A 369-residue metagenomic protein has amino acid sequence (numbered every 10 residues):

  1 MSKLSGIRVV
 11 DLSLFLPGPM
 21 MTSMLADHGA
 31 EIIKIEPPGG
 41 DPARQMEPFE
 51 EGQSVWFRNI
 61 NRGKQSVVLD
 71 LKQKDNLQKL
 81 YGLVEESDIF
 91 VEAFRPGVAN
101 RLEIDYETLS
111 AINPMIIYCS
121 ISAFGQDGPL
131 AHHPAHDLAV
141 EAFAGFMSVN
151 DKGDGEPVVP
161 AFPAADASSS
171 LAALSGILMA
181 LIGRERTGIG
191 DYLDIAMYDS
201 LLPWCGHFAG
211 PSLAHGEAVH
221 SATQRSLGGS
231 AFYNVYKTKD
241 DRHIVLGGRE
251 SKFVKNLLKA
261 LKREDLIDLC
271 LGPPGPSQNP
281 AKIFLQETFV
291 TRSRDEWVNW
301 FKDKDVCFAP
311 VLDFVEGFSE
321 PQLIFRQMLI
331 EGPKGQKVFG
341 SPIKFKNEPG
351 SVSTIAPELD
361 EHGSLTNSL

Functional and structural regions predicted by a protein language model:
M1-R186, E331-G332, E358, H362-L369: N-terminal helix-loop segment corresponding to the beta1-alpha1 unit of nucleotide/adenylate-binding folds
M1-R8, K237-K239, E316-L369: Terminal low-complexity tails and localization/encapsulation signals of metabolic enzymes
G39, F124-G125, M197-L202, D240-R242 (+2 more regions): Glycine-rich beta-alpha junction loops
Q126, D154-A164, E185-L201, E217 (+3 more regions): Conserved Rossmann-fold dehydrogenase catalytic segment
E156-A165, T238-R242, E348-S351: Flexible glycine/proline-enriched surface loops and loop-helix/loop-strand junctions
S170-G190, P203-H215, L258-D265: Oxidoreductase and adenylate-handling cofactor-binding alpha/beta cores
F232-K304, F308: Aromatic-enriched alpha-helical interface/lid elements that frame and gate functional surfaces
K302-I324: Conserved PLP cofactor-binding pocket of PLP-dependent enzymes
